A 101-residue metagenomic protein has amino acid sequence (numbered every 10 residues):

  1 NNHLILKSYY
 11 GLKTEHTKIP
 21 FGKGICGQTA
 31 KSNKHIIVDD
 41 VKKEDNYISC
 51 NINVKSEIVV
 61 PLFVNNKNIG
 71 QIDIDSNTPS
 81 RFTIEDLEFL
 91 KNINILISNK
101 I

Functional and structural regions predicted by a protein language model:
N2, K55, K67: Conserved catalytic motifs of the protein kinase core domain
H3, K7-C50: Regulatory sensory and allosteric helical modules in signal-transduction proteins and certain transcription factors
V41-K42, D75-N77: Anionic group-transfer/hydrolysis microenvironments
S56-V64: A short, aliphatic-rich beta-strand micro-motif
F63-S76: Sensory-domain boundary capping and coupling elements
S76-I101: Juxtadomain coupling helices with adjacent low-complexity linkers
